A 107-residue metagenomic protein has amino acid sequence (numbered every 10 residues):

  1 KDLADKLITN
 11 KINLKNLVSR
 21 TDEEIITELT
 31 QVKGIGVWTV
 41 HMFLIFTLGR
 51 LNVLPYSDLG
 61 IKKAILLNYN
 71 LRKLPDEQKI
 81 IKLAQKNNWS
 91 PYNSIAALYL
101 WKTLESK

Functional and structural regions predicted by a protein language model:
K1-K107: Catalytic cores of DNA base-excision repair glycosylases
